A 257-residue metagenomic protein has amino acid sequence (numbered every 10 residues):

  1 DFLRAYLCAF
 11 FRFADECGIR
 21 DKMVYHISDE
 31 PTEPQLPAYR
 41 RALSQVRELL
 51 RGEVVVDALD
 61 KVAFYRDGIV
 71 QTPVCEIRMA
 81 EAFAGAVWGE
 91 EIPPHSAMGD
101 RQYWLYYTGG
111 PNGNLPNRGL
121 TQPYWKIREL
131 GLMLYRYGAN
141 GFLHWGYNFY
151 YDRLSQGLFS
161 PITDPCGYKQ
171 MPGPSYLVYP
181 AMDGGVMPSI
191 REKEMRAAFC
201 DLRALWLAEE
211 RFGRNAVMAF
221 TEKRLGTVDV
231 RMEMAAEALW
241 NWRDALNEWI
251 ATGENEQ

Functional and structural regions predicted by a protein language model:
D1-Q156: Catalytic-core regions of glycoside hydrolase
D1-Y39, S44-D60, A139, S155-Q257: Catalytic domains of carbohydrate-active enzymes that cleave complex glycans
